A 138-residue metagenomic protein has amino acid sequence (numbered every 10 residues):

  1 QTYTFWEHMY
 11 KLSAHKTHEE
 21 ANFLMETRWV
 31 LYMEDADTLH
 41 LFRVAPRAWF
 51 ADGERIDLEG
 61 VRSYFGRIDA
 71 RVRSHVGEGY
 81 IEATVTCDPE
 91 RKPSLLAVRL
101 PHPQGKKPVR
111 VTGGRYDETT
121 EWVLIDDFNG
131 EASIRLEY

Functional and structural regions predicted by a protein language model:
Q1-Y138: Non-catalytic C-terminal accessory modules of carbohydrate-active enzymes
